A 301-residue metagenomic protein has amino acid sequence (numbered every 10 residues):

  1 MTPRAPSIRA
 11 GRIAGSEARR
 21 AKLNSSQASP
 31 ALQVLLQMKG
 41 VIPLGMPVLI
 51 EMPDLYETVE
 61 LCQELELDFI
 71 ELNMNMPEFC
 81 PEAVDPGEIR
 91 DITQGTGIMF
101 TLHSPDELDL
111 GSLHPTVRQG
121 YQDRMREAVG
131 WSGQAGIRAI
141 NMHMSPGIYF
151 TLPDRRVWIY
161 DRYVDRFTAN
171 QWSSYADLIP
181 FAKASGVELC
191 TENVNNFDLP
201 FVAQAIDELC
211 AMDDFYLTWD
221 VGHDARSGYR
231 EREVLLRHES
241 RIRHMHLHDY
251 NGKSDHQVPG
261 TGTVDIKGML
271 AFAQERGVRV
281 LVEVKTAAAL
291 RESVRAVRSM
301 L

Functional and structural regions predicted by a protein language model:
R4-P43, M52, Y56-E64, G111 (+4 more regions): Histidine-acidic metal/acid-base catalytic patches
G15, R19, Y56, G95 (+1 more regions): Active-site acidic/histidine proton-transfer and metal-coordination neighborhood in alpha/beta enzyme cores
M46-I50, L72-M76, F100-D106, M142-M144 (+4 more regions): A cross-domain feature marking catalytic cores of carbohydrate-active enzymes and several ubiquitous metabolic/repair
C62, I70, Y121, S132 (+3 more regions): Conserved, mostly hydrophobic/aromatic
L67, M99, E188, Y216 (+1 more regions): Hydrophobic "anchor" residues on beta-strands that sit immediately upstream of conserved functional sites
E71-I89: Glycine-rich, proline-tolerant flexible connector loops at the mouths of alpha/beta enzymes
I89-E107, N170-L178, I266-M269: Alpha-helix-loop-beta-strand connector modules within alpha/beta enzyme cores
